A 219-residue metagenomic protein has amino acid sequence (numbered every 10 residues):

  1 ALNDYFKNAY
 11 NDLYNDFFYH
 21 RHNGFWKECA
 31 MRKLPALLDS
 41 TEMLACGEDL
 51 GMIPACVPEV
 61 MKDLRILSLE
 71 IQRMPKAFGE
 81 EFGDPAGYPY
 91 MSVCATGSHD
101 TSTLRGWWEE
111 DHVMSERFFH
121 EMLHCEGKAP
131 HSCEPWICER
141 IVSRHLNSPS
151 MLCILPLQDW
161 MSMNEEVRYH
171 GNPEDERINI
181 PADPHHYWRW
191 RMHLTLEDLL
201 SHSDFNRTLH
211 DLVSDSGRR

Functional and structural regions predicted by a protein language model:
A1-R219: Catalytic cores of glycan-processing enzymes that make or break glycosidic bonds
